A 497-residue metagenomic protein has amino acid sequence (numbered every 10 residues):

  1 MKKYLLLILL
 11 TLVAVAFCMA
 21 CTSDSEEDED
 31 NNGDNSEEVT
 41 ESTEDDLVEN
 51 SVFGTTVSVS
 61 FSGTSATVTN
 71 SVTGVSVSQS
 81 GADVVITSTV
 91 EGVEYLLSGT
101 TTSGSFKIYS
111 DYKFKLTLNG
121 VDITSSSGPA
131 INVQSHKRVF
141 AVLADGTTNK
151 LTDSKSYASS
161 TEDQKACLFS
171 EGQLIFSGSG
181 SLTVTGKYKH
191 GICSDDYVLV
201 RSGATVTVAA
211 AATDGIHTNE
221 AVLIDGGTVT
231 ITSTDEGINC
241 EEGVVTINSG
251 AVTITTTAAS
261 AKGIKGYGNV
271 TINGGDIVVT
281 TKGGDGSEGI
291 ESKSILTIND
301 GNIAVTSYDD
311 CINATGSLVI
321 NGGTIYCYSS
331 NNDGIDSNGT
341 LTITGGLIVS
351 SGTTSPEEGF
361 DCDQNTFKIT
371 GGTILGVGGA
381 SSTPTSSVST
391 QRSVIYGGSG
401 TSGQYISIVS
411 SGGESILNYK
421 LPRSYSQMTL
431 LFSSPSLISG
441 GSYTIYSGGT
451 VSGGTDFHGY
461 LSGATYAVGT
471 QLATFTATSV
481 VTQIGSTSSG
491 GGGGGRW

Functional and structural regions predicted by a protein language model:
M1-L6: Positively charged n-region of N-terminal signal peptides that target proteins for export
L10-A14: Classical Sec-dependent N-terminal signal peptides that target proteins to the secretory pathway
F17-A20: C-terminal motif of bacterial Sec signal peptides marking the signal peptidase cleavage site
T22-W497: A composition-driven surface/loop motif
